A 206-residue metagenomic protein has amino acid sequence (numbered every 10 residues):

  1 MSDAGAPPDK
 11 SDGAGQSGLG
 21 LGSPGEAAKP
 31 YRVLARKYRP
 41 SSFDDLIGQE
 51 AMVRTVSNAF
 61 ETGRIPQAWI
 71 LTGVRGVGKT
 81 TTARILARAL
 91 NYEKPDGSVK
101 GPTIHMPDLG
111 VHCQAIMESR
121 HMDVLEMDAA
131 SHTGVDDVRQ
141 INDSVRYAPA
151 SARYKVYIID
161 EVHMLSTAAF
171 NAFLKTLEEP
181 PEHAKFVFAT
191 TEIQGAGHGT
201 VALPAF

Functional and structural regions predicted by a protein language model:
M1-F206: P-loop/Walker A NTP-binding region and its immediately flanking N-terminal helices in P-loop NTPase folds
